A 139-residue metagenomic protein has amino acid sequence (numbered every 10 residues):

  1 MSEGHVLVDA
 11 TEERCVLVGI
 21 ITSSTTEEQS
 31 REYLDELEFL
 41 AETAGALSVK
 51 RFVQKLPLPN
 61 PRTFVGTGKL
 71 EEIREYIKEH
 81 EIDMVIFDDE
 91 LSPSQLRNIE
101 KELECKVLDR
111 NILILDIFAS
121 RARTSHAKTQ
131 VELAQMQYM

Functional and structural regions predicted by a protein language model:
M1-D116: N-terminal accessory targeting/assembly segments
E102, L113-M139: Extended, highly charged alpha-helical segments
